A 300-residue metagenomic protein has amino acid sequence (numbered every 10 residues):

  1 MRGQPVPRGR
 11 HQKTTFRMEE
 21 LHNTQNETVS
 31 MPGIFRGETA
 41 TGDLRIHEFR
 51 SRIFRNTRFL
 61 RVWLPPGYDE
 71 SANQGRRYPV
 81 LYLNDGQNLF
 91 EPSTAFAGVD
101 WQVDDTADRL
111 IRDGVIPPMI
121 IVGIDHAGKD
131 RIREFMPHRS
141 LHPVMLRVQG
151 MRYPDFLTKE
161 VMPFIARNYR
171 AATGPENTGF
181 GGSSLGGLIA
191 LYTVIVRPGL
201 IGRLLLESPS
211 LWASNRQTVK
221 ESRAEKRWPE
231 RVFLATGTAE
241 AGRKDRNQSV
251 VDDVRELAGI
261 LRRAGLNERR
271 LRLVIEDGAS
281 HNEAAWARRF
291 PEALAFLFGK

Functional and structural regions predicted by a protein language model:
G3, G9, R17-K300: Non-catalytic cap/lid and distal C-terminal segments of serine-dependent acyl enzymes
